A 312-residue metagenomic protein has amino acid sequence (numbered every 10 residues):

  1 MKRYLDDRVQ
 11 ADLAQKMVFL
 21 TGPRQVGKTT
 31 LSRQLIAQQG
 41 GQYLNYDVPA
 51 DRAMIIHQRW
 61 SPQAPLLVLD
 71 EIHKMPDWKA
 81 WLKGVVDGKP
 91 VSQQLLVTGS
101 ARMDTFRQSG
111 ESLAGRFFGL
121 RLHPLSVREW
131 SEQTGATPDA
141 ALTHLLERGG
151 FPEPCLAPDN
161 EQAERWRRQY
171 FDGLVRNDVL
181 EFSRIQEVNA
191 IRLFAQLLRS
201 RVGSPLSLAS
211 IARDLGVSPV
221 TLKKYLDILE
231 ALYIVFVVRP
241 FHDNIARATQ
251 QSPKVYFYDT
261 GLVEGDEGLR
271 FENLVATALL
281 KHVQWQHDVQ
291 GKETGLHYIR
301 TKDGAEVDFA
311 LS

Functional and structural regions predicted by a protein language model:
M1-D12: Pre-Walker A adenine-sensing motif
L20: Hydrophobic anchor at the beta1->P-loop junction of P-loop NTPases
P23: P-loop (Walker A) phosphate-binding loop of NTP-binding proteins
K28: Conserved lysine of the Walker
L31, L35: Hydrophobic positions on the alpha1 helix immediately C-terminal to the Walker A/P-loop
K79-M103, R107-E111: Conserved catalytic/switch belt of AAA+ P-loop NTPases
S100-A209: Interdomain motor-coupling "hinge/lid" segment immediately C-terminal to the ATP-binding subdomain of NTP-driven enzymes
N160-S312: Accessory nucleic acid-recognition modules appended to NTPase machines
